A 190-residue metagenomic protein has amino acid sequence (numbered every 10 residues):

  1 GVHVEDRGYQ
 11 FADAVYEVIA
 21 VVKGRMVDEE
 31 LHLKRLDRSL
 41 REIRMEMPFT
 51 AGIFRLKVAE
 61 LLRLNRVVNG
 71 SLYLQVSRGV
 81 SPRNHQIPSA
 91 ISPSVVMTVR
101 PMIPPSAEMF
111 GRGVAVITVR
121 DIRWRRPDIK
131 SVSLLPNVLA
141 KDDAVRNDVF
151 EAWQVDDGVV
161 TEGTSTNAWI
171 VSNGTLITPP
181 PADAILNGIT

Functional and structural regions predicted by a protein language model:
G1-E60, P82-T190: Helix-start/capping segments and mature chain N-termini
A20, L64, Q75: Active-site microenvironments in enzyme catalytic cores
V58, V67-V76: Ordered, amphipathic secondary-structure segments that act as subunit-interaction surfaces in large macromolecular
N65-N69, N147-D148: A structural signal for short coil/turn segments at secondary-structure junctions
